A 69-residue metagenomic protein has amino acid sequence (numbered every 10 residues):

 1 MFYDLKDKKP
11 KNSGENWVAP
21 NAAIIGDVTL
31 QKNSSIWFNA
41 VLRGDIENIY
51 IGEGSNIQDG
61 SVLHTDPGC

Functional and structural regions predicted by a protein language model:
Y3-K9: A detector for short, charged/polar N-terminal pre-domain segments
P10, G14-V18, A22, V28 (+4 more regions): A structural motif detector for beta-strand N-caps
T65-C69: Short, intrinsically disordered, charge-balanced linker/junction segments flanking boundaries in proteins
